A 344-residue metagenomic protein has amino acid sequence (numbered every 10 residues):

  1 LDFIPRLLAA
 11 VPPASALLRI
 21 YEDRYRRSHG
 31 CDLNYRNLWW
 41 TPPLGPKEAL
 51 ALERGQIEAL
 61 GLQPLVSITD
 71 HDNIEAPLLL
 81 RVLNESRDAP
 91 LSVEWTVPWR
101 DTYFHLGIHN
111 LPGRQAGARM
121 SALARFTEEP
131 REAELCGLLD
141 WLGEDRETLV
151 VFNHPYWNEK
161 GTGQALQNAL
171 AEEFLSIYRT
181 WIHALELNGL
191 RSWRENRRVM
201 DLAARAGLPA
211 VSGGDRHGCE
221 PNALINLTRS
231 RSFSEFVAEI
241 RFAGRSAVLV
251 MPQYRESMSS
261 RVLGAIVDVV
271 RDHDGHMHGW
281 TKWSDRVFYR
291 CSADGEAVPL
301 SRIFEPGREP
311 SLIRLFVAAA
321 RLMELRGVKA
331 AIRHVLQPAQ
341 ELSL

Functional and structural regions predicted by a protein language model:
L1-D140, E144, G189, W193-A203: A metal-dependent hydrolase metal-coordination microenvironment
L1-D23, L78, L83-R87, W99-A116 (+1 more regions): Charged catalytic cores and adjacent phosphate/nucleic-acid-binding surfaces used for phosphate/nucleic-acid chemistry
V66-S67, A89-V93, V150-F152, L185 (+1 more regions): Hydrophobic faces of well-ordered beta-strands that scaffold small-molecule active sites in alpha/beta enzyme cores
D70-H71, N153-Y156, R216: Short, well-ordered beta-to-alpha junction loops that form the rim of enzyme active sites and present histidine/acidic
L135-A171: Internal, conserved structured core segments that host functional sites
